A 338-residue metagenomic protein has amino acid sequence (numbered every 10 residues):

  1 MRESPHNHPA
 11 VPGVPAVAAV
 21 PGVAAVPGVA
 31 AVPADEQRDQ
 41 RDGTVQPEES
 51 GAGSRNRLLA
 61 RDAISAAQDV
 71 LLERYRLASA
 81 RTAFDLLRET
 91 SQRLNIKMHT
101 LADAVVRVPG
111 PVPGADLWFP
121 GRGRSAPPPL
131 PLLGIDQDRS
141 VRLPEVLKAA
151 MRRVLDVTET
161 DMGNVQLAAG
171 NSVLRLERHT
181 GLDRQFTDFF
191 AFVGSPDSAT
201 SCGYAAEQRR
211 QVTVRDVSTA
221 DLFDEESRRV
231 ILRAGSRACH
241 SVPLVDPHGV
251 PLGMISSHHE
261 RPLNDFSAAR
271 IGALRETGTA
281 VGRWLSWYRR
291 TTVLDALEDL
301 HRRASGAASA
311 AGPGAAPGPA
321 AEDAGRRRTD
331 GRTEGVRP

Functional and structural regions predicted by a protein language model:
R2, L244-I255, T279-V281: Short hydrophobic/glycine-rich mini-motifs in sensory/regulatory modules that couple input to downstream signaling
R2-E3, H259-R275, W284-V293: Regulatory loop-to-helix N-cap segments in sensory/regulatory domains that couple ligand/signal detection
N7, G13, D42-V108, A115-A126 (+3 more regions): Signal-transducing coiled-coil/dimerization helices and immediately adjacent hinge/linker segments that couple sensory
P12-P33: Intrinsically disordered, low-complexity proline-rich tandem-repeat tracts
L86, P129-V165, S201, S227 (+1 more regions): Amphipathic alpha-helical coiled-coil segments that mediate homodimerization and allosteric signal transmission
D103, C239-P243, P251-H258, D265: Short hydrophobic beta-strand segments that form the core of ligand-binding sensory/regulatory domains
A168, V173-E177, R184-L222, L232 (+1 more regions): Regulatory sensory and allosteric helical modules in signal-transduction proteins and certain transcription factors
E225-L252: Helix-to-coil/beta transition segments that act as allosteric "coupling" elements at the rims of sensory or catalytic
